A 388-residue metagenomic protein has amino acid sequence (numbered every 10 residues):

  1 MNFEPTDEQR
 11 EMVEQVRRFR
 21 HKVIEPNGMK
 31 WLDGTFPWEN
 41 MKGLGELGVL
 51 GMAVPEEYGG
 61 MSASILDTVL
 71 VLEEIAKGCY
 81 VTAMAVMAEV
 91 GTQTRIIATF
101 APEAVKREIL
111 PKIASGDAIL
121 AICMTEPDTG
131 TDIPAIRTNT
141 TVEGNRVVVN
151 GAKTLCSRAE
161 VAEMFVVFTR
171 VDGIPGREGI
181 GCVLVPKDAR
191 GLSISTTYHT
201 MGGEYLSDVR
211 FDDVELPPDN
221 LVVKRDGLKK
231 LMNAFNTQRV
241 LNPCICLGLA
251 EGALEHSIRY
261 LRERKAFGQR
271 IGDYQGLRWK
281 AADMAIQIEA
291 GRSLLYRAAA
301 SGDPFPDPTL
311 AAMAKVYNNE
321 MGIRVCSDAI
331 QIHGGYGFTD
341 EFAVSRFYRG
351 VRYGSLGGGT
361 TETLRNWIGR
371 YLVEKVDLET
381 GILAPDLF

Functional and structural regions predicted by a protein language model:
M1-C79, A88, F100-V105, K112 (+5 more regions): Alpha-helical interface subdomain recognition
I75, F100-A104, E143-N145, R170-I174 (+2 more regions): Short loop segments at secondary-structure junctions
T94-F100, I122, P134: Flexible, glycine-rich active-site loops centered on histidine and acidic residues that chelate a metal or position
G116-M124: A short, Trp-centered hydrophobic/proline-enriched beta-strand micro-motif
A121, A135-N139, M164-F168, C182-L184 (+2 more regions): Conserved hydrophobic/aromatic beta-strand scaffold that supports enzyme active sites
D128-T131, L155-R158, V171-I174, Y198-Y205: Short Gly/Pro-enriched turn/cap motifs at secondary-structure boundaries
A135-R137, D188-E215, L221: Flexible, small-/acidic-enriched active-site or ligand-binding loops
R146, N150-S193: A short core secondary-structure module
